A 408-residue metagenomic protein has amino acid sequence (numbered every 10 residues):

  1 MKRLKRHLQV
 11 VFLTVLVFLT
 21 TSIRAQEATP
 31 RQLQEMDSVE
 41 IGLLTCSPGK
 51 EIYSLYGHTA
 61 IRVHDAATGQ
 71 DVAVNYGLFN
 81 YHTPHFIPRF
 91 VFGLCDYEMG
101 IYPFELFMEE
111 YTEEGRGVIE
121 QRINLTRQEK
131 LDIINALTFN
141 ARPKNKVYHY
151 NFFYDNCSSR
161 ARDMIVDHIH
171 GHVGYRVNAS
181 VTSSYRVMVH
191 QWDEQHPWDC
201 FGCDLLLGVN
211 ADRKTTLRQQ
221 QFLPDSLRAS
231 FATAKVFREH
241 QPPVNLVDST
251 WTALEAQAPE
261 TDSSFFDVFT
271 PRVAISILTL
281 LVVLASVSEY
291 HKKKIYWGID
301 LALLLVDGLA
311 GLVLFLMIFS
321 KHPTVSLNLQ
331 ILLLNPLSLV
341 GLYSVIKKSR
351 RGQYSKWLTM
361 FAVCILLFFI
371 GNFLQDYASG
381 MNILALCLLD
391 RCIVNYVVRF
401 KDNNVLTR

Functional and structural regions predicted by a protein language model:
M1-A28, N404-R408: Bacterial Sec-dependent N-terminal signal peptides
T14, Q32, G49-I52: Residues embedded in well-ordered secondary-structure elements
E27-E40: A eukaryotic "domain-start" boundary segment
D37-G115: Glycine-rich catalytic cores of cysteine/serine-nucleophile enzymes that process amide/ester linkages in cell-envelope
G49-K50, R116-N124, P143-F152: Second-shell loop/turn segments in exported
H58, D71, E120-R122, S158 (+1 more regions): Extracellular structured ligand-interaction cores
Q128-L137: Short, charged, amphipathic alpha-helices and their helix-cap/turn boundaries
F139-Y354, F361-R408: Activation targets extended, charge/polar-rich intrinsically disordered C-terminal tails
